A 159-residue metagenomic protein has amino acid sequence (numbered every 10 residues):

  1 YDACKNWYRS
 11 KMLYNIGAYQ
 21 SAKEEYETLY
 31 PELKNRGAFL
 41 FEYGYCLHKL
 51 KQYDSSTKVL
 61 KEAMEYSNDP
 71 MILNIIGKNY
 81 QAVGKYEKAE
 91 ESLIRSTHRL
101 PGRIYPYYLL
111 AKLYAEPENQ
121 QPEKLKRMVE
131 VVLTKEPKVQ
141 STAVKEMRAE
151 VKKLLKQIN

Functional and structural regions predicted by a protein language model:
W7-Y8, A38-E42, M71-I75, Y105-L109 (+1 more regions): Alpha-solenoid helical repeat scaffolds
I16, L50, V83, P117-N119: Structural motif corresponding to the intra-repeat A-B loop/turn of tetratricopeptide repeats
Y19, Y53, Y86, Q120-P122: TPR-repeat structural position
T28-P31, K61-E65, I94-H98, V131-T134: Conserved structural position within tetratricopeptide repeats
K34, S67-N68, P101, P137: Short coil turns that delineate tetratricopeptide repeat
T97-H98, I104, A111-V139: TPR/TPR-like (Sel1-like) alpha-helical repeat modules
